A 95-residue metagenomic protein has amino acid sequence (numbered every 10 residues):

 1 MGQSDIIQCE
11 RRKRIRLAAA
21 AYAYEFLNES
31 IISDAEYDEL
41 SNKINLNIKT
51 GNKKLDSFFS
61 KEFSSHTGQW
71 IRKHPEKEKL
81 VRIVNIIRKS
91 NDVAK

Functional and structural regions predicted by a protein language model:
M1-K95: Phosphate/adenylate-binding "loop-and-lid" substructures adjacent to NTP/NAD/dNTP-binding pockets in NTP-dependent
